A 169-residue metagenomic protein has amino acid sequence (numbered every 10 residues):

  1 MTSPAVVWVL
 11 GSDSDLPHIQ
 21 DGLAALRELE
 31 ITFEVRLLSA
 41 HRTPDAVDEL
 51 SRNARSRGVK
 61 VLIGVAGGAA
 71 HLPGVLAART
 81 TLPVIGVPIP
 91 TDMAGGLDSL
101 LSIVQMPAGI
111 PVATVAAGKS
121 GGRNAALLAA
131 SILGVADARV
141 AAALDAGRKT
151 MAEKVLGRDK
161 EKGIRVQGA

Functional and structural regions predicted by a protein language model:
S3-R42: Glycine-rich phosphate/diphosphate-binding loop of Rossmann-like nucleotide-binding domains
P4, L10-P17, D21, L97-A169: C-terminal binding/interaction regions
P4, P17, V35, P44-D45 (+4 more regions): Acidic, glycine/proline-rich low-complexity segments that act as flexible tails and inter-domain linkers
A5-L10, E34-R36, L62-G64, I85 (+1 more regions): Short glycine-rich or small-residue beta-strand-to-loop segments that form or flank ligand, phosphate, metal/Fe-S
D13, L38-A40, G67-G68, I89-D92 (+1 more regions): Short, ordered loop/turn segments at secondary-structure junctions
D15-I19, P44-V47, A66-V75, A94-L97 (+1 more regions): Short glycine/serine/threonine-rich phosphate/pyrophosphate-binding segments that cradle anionic phosphate groups
V35-S56: N-terminal beta-loop-helix "entrance" segment that forms/cooperates in small-molecule cofactor or anionic ligand
L50-P88, D92: Glycine-rich phosphate-binding loop
